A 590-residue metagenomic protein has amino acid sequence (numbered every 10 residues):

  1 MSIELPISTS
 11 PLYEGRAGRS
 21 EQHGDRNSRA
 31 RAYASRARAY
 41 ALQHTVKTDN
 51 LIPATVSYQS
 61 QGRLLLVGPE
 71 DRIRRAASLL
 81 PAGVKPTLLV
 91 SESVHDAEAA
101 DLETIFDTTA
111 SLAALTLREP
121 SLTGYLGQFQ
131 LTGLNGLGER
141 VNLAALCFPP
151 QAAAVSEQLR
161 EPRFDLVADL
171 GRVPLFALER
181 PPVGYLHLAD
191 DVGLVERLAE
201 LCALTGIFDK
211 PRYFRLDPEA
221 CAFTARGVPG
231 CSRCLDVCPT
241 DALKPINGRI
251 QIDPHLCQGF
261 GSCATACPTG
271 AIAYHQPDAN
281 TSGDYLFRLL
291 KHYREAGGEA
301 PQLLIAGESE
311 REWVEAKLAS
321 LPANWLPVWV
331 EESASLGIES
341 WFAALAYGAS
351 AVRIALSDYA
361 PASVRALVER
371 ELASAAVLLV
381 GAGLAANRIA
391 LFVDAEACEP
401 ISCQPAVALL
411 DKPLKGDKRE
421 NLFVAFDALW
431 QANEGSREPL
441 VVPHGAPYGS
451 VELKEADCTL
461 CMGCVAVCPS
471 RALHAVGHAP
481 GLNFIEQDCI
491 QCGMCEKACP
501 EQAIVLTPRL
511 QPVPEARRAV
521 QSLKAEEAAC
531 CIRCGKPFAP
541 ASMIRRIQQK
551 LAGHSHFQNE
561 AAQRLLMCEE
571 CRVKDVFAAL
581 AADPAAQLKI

Functional and structural regions predicted by a protein language model:
M1-Q43, K244, G248-Y285: Helix-enriched interaction subdomains in cytosolic or periplasmic regions, typified by TIR/SEFIR signaling/NADase cores
S2-D236, A300-E312, P361, R365 (+4 more regions): Ferredoxin-type iron-sulfur electron-transfer modules and their immediate structural context
A242, I246-G248, A271, H275-P277 (+5 more regions): Short Cys/His-rich "knuckle" micro-motifs
N247-Q251, H478-N483, Q521-A525, R545-L565: Short linker/helix segments within small regulatory modules
P254-C257, G261, E486-C492, Q558-D575: Cysteine-rich micro-motifs
I272-Q276, E496-A498, A503, A561-A585: Short metal-binding segments enriched for Cys and/or His
P301-A334: Mobile, glycine- and charge-enriched loop segments and immediately flanking short secondary-structure elements within
L326, A349-S350, S357, L367 (+1 more regions): Long C-terminal interaction/binding lobes of large macromolecular proteins
